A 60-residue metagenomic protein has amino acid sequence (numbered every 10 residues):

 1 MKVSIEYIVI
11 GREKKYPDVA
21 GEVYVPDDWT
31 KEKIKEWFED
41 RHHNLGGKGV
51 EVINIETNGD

Functional and structural regions predicted by a protein language model:
M1-P17: Short aromatic-glycine-(Arg/Gly/Cys) micro-motifs in beta-strand/loop hairpins
E22-D60: Acidic, low-complexity intrinsically disordered segments
